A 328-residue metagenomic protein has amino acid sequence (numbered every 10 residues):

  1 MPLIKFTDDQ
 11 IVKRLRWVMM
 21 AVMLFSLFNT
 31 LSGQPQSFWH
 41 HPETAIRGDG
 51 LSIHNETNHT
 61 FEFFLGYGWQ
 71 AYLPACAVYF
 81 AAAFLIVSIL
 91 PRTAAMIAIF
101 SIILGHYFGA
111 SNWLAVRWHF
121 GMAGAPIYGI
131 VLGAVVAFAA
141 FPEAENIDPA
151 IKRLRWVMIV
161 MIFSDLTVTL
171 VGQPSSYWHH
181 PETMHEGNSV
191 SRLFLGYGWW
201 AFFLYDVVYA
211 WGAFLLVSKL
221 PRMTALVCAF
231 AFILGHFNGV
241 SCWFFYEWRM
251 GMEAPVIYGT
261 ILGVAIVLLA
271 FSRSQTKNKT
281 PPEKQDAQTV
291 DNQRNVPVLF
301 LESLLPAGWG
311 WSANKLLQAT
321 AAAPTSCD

Functional and structural regions predicted by a protein language model:
M1-P2, D328: Accessible peptide chain termini
P2-E143, D148-K279, E283, N295 (+4 more regions): Charge-biased, low-complexity intrinsically disordered regions
D291-N292: Intrinsic-disorder-associated, low-complexity terminal segments enriched in Asp/Asn/His/Tyr and depleted of Lys/Arg
N314-C327: Juxtamembrane boundary at the C-terminal end of a transmembrane helix
